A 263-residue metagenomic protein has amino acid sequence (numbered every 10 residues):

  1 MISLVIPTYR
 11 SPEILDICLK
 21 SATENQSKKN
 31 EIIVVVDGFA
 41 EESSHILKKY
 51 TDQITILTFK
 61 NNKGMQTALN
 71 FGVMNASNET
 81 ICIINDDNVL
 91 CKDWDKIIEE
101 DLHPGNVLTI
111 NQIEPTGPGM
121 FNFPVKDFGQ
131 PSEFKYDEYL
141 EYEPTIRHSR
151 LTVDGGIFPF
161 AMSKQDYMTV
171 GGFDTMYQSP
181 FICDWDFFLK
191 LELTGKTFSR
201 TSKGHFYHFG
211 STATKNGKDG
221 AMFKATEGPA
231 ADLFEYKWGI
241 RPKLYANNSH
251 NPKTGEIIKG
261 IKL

Functional and structural regions predicted by a protein language model:
K20-K29: Short, acidic, metal-binding catalytic loop of nucleotide-sugar glycosyltransferases
V36-H45, V89: A conserved acidic beta->alpha catalytic loop
F59-A76: Glycine-rich, basic loop-to-helix element that forms the pyrophosphate-binding segment of sugar-nucleotide handling
Q66, Y139-M162: A recurrent flexible, glycine/aromatic-enriched loop bordering the glycosyltransferase active site that acts as
I81: Short aromatic/hydrophobic "clamp" motif used to bind/position activated sugar donors
K92-Q130: Conserved donor NDP-sugar-binding/catalytic core segment of glycosyltransferases
D154-G171, Y177-G204: A short, conserved alpha-helix in the catalytic core of glycosyltransferases
Q178, R200-A221: Active-site donor/metal-binding and catalytic loop motifs of nucleotide-sugar-dependent glycosylation enzymes
